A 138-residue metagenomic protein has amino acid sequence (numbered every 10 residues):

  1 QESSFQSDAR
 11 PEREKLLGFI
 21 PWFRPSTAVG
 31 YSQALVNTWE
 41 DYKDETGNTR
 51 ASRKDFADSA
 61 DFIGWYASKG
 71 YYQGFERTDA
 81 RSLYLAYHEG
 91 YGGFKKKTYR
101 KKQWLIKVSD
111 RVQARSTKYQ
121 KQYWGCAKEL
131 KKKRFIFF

Functional and structural regions predicted by a protein language model:
Q1-E129: Catalytic glycan-binding domains that act on GlcNAc-containing polysaccharides
K128-F138: Low-complexity, Gly/Ser/Thr/Pro-rich intrinsically disordered linker/tail segments
